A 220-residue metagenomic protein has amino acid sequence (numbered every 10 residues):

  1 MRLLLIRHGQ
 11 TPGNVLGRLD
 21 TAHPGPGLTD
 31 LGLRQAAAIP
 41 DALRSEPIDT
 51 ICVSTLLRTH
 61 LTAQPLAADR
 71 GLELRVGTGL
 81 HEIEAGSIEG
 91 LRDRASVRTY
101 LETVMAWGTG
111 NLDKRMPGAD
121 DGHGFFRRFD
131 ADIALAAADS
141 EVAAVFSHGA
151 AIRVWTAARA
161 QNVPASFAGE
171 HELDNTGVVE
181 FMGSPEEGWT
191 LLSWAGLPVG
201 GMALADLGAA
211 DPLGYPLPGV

Functional and structural regions predicted by a protein language model:
L3, E141-S147: Generic beta-sheet signal
R7-V76: Active-site-proximal alpha-helix that buttresses catalytic centers in soluble enzyme cores
A42, D69, L135, A158-N162: Active-site catalytic microenvironments for nucleophilic, acid-base chemistry
S45-P47, A136-E141: Glycine-rich phosphate-binding loop signature in dinucleotide/nucleotide-binding domains
V53-S54, R127, F146-S147: Short beta-strand scaffold positions
R70-R128, S193, M202-L207, L213-Y215 (+1 more regions): Phosphate-handling substructures
I83-A95, D139, A157-V220: Acidic, low-complexity terminal tails and accessory targeting/binding regions of phosphate-metabolizing enzymes
G149-R153: GST superfamily/GST-like fold recognition
